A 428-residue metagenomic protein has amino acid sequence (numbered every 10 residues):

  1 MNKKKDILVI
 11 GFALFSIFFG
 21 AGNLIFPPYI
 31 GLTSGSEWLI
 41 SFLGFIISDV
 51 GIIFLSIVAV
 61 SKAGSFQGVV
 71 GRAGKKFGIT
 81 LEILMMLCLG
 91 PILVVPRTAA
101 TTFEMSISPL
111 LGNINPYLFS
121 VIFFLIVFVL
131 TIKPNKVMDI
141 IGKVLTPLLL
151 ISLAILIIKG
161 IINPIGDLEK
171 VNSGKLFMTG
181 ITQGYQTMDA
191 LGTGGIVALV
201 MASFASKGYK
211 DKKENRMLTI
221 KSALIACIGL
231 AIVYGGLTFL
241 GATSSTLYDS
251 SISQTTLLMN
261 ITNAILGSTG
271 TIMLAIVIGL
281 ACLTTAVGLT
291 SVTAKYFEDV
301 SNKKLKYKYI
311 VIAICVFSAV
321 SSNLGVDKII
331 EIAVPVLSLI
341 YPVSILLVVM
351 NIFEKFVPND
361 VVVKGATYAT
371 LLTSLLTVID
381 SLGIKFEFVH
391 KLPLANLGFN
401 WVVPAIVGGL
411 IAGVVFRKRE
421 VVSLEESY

Functional and structural regions predicted by a protein language model:
V9-F19, L87, I157-I165, S173-L237 (+3 more regions): Hydrophobic, membrane-embedded alpha-helices of multi-pass small-molecule transporters
I30, T98-P116, A205, G229 (+1 more regions): Helix-loop-helix connectors at the membrane interface of multi-pass transporters/channels
G51, L55, L148-K159, K221-S245 (+2 more regions): Selective recognition of specific alpha-helical transmembrane segments in multi-pass small-molecule
S61-G68, F124-L145, S206-Y209, A319-E331 (+2 more regions): Membrane-water interface regions at transmembrane-helix termini and the short interhelical loops of multi-pass membrane
Q67-G74, V233-L283, P335-L337: TM-loop-TM module centered on a large, flexible mid-protein loop between adjacent transmembrane helices in multi-pass
I132-G160, A333-I345, G365-L371: Membrane-interface loop-to-helix entry segments
K133-V144, F177-G180, V200-G229, T246-M259 (+1 more regions): Hydrophobic, small-residue-rich membrane helices and short re-entrant helix-turn-helix hairpins that build
I345-L410, V421-Y428: C-terminal membrane-solvent junction of multi-pass transporters and transport-like membrane proteins
